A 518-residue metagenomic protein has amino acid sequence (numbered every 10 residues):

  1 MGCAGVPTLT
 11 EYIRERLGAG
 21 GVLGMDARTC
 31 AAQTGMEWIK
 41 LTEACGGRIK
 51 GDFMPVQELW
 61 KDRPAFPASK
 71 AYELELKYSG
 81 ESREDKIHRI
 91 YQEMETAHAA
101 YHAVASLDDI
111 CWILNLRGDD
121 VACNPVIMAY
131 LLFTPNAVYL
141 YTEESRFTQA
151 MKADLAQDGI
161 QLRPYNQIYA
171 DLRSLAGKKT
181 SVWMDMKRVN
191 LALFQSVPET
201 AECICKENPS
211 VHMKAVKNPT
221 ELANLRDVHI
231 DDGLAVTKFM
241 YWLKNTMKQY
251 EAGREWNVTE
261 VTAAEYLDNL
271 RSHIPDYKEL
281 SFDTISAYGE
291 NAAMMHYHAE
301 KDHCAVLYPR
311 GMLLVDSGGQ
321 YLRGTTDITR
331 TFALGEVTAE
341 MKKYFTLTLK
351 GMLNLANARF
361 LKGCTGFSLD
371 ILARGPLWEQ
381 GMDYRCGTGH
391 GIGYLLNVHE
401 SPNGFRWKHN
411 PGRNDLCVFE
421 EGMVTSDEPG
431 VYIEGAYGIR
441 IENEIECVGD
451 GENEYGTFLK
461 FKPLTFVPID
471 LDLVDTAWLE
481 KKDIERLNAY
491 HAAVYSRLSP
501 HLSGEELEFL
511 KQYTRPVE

Functional and structural regions predicted by a protein language model:
M1-E518: Active-site neighborhoods and metal-handling regions in enzymes and metal-associated proteins
